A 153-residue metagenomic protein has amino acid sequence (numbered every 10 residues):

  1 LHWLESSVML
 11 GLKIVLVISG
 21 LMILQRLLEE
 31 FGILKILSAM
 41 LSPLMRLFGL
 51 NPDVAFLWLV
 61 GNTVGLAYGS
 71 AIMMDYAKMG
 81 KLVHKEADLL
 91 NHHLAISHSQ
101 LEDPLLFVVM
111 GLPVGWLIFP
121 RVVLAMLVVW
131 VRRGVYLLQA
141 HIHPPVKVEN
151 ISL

Functional and structural regions predicted by a protein language model:
L1-G61, L153: Membrane-embedded alpha-helical segments and adjacent helix-loop junctions characteristic of multi-pass solute
E5-L12, L59-I72, F107-G111, A140-L153: Juxtamembrane/interfacial segments around transmembrane helices
L10, I14-I18, M22, R26-K35 (+3 more regions): Transmembrane alpha-helical segments of multi-pass membrane transport proteins and ion-pumping complexes
L16, L89-H92, F119: Internal alpha-helical transmembrane segments of multi-pass membrane proteins, especially GPCRs
S19, K78, L105-L153: Juxtamembrane and boundary regions of transmembrane helices in multi-pass small-molecule transporters and channels
F48-M110: Alpha-helical membrane segments and immediately flanking helix-loop junctions that form or couple to the substrate/ion
